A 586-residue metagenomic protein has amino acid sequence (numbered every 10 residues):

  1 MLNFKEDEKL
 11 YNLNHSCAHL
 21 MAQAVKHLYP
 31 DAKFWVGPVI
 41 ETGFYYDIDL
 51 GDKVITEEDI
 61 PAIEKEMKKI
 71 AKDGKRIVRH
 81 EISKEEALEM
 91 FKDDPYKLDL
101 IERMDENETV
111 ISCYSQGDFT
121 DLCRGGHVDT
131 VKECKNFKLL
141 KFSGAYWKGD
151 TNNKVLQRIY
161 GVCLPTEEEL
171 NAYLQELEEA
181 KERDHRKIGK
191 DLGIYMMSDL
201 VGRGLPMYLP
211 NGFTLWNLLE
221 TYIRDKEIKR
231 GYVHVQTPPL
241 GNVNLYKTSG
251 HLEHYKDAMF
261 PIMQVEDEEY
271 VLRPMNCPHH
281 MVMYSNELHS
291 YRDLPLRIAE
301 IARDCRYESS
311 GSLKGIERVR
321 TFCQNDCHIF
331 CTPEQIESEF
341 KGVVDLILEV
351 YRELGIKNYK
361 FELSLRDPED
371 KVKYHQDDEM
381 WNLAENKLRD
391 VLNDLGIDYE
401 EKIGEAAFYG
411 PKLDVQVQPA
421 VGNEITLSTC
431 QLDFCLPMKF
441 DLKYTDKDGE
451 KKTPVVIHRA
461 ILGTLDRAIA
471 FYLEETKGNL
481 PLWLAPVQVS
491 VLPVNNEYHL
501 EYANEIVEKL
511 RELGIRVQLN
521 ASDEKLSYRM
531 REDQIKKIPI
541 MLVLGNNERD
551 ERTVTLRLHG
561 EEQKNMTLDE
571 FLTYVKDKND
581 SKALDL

Functional and structural regions predicted by a protein language model:
M1-W35, V39-L586: NTP/phosphate- and nucleic-acid-binding module
